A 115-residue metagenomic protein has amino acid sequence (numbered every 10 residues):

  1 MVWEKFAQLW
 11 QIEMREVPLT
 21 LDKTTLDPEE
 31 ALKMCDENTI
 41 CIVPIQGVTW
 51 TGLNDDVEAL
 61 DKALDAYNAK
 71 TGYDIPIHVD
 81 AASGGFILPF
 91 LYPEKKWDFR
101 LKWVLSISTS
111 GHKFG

Functional and structural regions predicted by a protein language model:
M1-G115: Conserved PLP-enzyme active-site core in the AAT-like
